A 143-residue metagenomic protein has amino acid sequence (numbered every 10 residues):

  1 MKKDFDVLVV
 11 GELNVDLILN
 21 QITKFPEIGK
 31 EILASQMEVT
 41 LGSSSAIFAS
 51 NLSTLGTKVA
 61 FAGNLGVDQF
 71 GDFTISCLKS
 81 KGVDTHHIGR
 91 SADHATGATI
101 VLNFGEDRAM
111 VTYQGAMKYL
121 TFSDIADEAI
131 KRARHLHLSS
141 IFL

Functional and structural regions predicted by a protein language model:
M1-N64, Q69-S80: Glycine-rich phosphate/adenosyl-contacting loop at the front of the ribokinase-like
I28-I32, T54-L138: Conserved N-terminal subdomain of the carbohydrate kinase-like
I141: Active-site beta-loop-alpha junctions enriched in small/polar residues
